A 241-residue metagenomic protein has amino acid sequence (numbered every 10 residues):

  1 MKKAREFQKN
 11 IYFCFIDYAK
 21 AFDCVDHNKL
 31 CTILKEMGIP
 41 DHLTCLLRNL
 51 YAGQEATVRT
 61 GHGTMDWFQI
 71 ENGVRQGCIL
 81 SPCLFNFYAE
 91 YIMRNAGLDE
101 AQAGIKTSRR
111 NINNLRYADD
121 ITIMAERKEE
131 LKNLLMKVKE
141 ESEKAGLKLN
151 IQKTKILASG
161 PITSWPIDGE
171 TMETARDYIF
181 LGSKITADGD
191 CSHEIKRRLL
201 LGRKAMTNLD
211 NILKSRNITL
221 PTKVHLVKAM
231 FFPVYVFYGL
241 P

Functional and structural regions predicted by a protein language model:
M1-P241: Nucleotidyl polymerases of mobile genetic elements and RNA viruses
